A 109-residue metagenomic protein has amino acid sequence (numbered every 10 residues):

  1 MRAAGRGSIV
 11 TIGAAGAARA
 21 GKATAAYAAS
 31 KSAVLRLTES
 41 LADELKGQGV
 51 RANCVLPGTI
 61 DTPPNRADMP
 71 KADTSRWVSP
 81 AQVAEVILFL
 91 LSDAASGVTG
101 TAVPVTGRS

Functional and structural regions predicted by a protein language model:
M1-S8, E44-L45: A short helix-coil junction within the Rossmann-fold of NAD(P)-dependent oxidoreductases
S8, A25, A33-R36, D61 (+1 more regions): Conserved cofactor-binding/catalytic machinery of classical short-chain dehydrogenase/reductase
T11, N53: Rossmann-fold scaffold of SDR-type NAD(P)-dependent oxidoreductases
A14: Residue(s) in the substrate-gating loop at a strand-loop-helix junction that position the organic substrate next
R19-A25, G47, R76: Active-site loop immediately N-terminal to the catalytic Tyr-X3-Lys motif of short-chain dehydrogenase/reductase
S30: Active-site helix of classical SDR
A33, T38-K46, R51: Catalytic Tyr-X3-Lys helix of short-chain dehydrogenase/reductase
G47, C54, T62, A72-S109: C-terminal helical subdomain
